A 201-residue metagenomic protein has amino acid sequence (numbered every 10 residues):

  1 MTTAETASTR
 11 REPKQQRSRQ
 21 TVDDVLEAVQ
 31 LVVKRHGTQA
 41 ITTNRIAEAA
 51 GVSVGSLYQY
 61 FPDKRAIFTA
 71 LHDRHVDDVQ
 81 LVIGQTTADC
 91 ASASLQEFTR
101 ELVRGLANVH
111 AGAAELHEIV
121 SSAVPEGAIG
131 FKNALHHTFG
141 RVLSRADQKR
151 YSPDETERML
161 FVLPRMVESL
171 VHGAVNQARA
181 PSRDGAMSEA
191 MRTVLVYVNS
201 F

Functional and structural regions predicted by a protein language model:
M1-Q20: N-terminal intrinsically disordered/low-complexity leader segments
Q20, D24, A28, V32-A66: Helix-turn-helix
A28, V32, A49, G105 (+1 more regions): Amphipathic alpha-helical interface segments
Q39-A40, S152-T156: Short, charged helix-capping/linker segments at alpha-helix termini
P62-Q96: Hydrophobic, well-structured mid-protein blocks that either form specific transmembrane helices
D77-I83, E97-G112, V124-K149, E157-F161 (+4 more regions): Amphipathic alpha-helical packing segments from all-alpha helical-bundle domains
Q85-D89, I119-E126: Short linear capping/connector segments at secondary-structure termini
H117-S121, S152, R179: Short, hydrophobic secondary-structure boundary micro-motifs
